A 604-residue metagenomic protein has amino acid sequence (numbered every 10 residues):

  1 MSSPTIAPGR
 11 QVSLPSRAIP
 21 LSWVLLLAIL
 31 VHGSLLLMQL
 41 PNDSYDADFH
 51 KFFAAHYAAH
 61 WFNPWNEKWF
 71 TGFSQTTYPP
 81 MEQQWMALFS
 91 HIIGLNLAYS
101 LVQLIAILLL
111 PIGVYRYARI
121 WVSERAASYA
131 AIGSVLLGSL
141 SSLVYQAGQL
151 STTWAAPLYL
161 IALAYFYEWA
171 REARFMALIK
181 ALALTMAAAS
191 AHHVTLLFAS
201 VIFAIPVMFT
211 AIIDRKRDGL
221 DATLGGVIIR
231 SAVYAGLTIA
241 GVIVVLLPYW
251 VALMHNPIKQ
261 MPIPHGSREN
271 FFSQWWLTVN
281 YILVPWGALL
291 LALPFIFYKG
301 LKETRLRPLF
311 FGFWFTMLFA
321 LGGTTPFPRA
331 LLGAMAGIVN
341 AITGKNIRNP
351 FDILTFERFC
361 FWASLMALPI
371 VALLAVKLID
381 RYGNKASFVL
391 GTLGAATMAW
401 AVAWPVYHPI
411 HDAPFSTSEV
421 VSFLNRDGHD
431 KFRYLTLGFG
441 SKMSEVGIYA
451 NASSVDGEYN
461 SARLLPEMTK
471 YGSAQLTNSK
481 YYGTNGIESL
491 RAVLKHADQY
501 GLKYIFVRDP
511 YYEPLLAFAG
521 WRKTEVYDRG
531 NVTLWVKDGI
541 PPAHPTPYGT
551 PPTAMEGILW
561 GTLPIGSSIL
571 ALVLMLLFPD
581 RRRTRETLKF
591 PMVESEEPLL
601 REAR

Functional and structural regions predicted by a protein language model:
S2-D412, S416-F423, T436, E445-I448 (+6 more regions): Membrane-embedded transmembrane-helix bundle of lipid-linked glycan/lipid transferases
N425-T469, Y504-P510: Short periplasmic/luminal acceptor-recognition loop of GT-C membrane glycosyltransferases, typified by
R426, K495-A497, L516: Structural motif
S454-Y504: Luminal/periplasmic acceptor-recognition loop/helix of membrane-associated glycosyltransferases
E513: Conserved short secondary-structure elements within globular domains
A517-K523: Ligand-binding "clamshell"
